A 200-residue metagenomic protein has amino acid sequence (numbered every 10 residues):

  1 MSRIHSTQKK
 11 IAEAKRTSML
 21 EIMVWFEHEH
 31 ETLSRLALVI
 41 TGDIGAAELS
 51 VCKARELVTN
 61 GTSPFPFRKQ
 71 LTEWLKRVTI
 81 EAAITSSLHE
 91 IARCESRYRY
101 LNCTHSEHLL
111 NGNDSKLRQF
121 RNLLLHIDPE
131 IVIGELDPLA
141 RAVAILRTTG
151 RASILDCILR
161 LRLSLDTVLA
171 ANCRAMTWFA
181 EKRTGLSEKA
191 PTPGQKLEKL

Functional and structural regions predicted by a protein language model:
R3-I4, K9-R35, G45-E48, T59 (+1 more regions): A short, charge-rich alpha-helical start-of-domain segment used by transcription regulators
K10-A12, L117-R121, I127-D137, S164: Short amphipathic alpha-helical boundary/capping segments
E27-E31, R35, E56, G134 (+4 more regions): Generic detection of well-ordered alpha-helical segments
H30, E48-E107, N172, M176: Σ70-family region 2.3-2.4 aromatic/basic alpha-helix that recognizes the −10 promoter and nucleates DNA melting
I84-P129, G185-E198: Linker/hinge segments immediately adjacent to helix-turn-helix/homeobox DNA-binding domains
G134-D156: Short amphipathic alpha helix immediately N-terminal
L155-L197: DNA-recognition helix of helix-turn-helix
